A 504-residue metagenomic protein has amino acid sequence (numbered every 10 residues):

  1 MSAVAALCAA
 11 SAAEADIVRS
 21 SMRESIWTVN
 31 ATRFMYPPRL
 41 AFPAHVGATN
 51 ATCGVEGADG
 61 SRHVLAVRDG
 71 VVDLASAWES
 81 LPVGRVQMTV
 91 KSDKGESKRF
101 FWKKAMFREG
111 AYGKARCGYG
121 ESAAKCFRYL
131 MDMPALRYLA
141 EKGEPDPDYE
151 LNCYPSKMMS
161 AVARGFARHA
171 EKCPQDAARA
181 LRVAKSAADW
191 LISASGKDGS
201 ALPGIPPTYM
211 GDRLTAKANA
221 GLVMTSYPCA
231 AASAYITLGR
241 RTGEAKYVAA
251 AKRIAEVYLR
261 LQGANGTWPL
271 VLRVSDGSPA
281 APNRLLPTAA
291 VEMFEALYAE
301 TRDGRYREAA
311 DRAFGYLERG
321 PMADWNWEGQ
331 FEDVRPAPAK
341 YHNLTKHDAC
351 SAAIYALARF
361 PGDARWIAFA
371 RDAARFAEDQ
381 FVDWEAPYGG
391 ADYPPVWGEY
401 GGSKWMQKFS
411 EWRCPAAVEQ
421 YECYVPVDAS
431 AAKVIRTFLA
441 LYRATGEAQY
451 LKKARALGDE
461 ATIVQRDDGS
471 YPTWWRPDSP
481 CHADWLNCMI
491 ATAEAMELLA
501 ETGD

Functional and structural regions predicted by a protein language model:
A13-R39: Short, compositionally biased P/S/T/A/G/V-rich stretches that sit at domain boundaries
A15-I17, M106-D504: Glycan-recognition and catalytic cores of secretory/periplasmic carbohydrate-active enzymes
A44-N50: Short proline/glycine-enriched turn/loop motifs at strand-loop junctions of beta-rich domains
G54-R62: Change "in extracellular beta-sheet-rich domains … of secreted and cell-surface proteins" to "in beta-sheet-rich domains
V64-D69: Short beta-strand segments within Ig-like beta-sandwich modules, predominantly Fibronectin type-III
A77-R85: Surface-exposed, short loops/turns at beta-strand junctions within beta-sandwich domains
G84-D93: Short, aromatic- and glycine-rich surface loops/edge beta-strands on solvent-exposed regions
E96-K103: Edge beta-strands of extracellular beta-sandwich domains
